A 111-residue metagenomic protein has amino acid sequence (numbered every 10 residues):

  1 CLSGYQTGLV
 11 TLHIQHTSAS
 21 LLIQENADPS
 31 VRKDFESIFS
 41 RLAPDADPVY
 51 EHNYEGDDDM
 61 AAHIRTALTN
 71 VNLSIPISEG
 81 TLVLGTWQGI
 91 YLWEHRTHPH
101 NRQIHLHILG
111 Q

Functional and structural regions predicted by a protein language model:
C1-Q111: Active-site histidine-anchored catalytic micro-motif
